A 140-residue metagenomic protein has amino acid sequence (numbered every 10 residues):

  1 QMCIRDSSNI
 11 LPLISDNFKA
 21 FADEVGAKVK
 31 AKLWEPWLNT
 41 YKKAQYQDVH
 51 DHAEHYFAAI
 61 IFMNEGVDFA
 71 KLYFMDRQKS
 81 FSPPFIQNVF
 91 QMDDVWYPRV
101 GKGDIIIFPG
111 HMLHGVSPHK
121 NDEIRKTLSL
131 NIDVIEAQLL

Functional and structural regions predicted by a protein language model:
M2-I4: Short, small-residue-biased leader/transition segments that mark boundaries at the very start of proteins
I10-V25: Acidic, low-complexity intrinsically disordered segments
G26-P36: A short coil-to-beta-strand element that immediately follows conserved catalytic motifs
K30, D51-H55, K120-I124: A generic structural micro-feature
W34-P36, F57-A59, K126-L130: Hydrophobic residues positioned within well-ordered beta-strands of beta-sheet architectures
L38-I107, S117, V134-L140: Catalytic core of non-heme Fe(II) oxygenases with the double-stranded beta-helix
P109-H111: Flexible glycine-rich surface loops and low-complexity tracts that mediate binding to linear polymers
L113-T127: Ligand-binding loop in jelly-roll beta-barrel domains
